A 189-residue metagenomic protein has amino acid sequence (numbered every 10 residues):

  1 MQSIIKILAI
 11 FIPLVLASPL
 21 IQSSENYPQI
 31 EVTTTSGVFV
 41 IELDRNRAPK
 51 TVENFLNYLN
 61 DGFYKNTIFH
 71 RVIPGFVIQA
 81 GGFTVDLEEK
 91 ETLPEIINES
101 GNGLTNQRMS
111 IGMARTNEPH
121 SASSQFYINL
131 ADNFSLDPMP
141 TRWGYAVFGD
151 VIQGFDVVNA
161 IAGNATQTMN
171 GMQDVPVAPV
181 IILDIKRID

Functional and structural regions predicted by a protein language model:
M1-Q2, Q153: Serine/threonine-rich low-complexity intrinsically disordered regions
Q2-I10: Sec-dependent signal peptide recognition, specifically the positively charged N-region followed immediately by
F11, V15-D189: Cyclophilin-like peptidyl-prolyl cis-trans isomerases
